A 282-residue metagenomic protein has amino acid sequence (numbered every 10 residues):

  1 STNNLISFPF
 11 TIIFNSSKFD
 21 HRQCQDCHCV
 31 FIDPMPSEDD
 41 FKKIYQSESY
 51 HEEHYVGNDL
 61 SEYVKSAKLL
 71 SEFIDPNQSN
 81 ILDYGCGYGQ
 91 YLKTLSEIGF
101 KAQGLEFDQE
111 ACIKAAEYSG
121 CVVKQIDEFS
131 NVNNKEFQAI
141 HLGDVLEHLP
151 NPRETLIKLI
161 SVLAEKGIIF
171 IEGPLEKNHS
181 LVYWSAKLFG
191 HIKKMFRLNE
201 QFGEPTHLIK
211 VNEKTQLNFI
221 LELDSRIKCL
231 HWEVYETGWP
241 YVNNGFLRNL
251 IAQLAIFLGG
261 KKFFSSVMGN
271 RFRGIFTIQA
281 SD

Functional and structural regions predicted by a protein language model:
S1-G143, R153-L156, V234-T237, N244-G245 (+2 more regions): Conserved N-terminal segment of class I S-adenosyl-L-methionine
L142, P150-V162, I168-T277: S-adenosyl-L-methionine-dependent methyltransferase catalytic module, highlighting the catalytic core
L146: Conserved SAM-binding site of S-adenosyl-L-methionine-dependent methyltransferases, i.e., the hydrophobic residues
